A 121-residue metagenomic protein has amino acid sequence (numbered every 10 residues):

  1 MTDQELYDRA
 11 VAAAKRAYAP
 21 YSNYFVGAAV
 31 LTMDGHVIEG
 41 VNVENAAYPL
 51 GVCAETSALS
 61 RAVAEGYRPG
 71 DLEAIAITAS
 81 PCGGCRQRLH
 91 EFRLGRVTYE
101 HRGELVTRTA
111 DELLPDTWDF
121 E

Functional and structural regions predicted by a protein language model:
T2-A19, V37, R68-E121: C-terminal binding/interaction regions
A10, A28-A29, A58, A62: Small-residue (primarily alanine) positions within well-ordered alpha-helices, especially packing/interaction faces
S22-T32: Short beta-strand scaffold segments in enzyme catalytic cores
Y24-V26, E39, D71: A generic structural signal for short beta-strands and their flanking turns/coil linkers
D34-N45, Y67-R68: Glycine/charged-rich beta-loop-alpha catalytic/anionic-binding loops adjacent to active sites
N42-T56: Compact, glycine-rich, soluble single-domain proteins
V52-D71: Short, charged low-complexity linear segments at domain edges
